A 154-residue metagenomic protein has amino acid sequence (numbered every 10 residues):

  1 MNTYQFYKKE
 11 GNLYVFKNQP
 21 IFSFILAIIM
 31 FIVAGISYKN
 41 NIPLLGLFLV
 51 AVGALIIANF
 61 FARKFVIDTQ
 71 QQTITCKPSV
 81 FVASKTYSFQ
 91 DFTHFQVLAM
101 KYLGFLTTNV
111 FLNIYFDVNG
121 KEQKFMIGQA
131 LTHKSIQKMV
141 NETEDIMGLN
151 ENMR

Functional and structural regions predicted by a protein language model:
M1, F16-N18, F48-N59: Short, solvent-exposed secondary-structure boundary motifs
M1-K39, K121: N-terminal membrane-targeting/pre-transmembrane regions
L13, G53-L55, A99-K101: Short, recurring structural edge motifs at helix starts
K17, C76-S135: Non-transmembrane, membrane-adjacent beta-strand/coil modules in membrane-associated proteins and peripheral
I36-A51: Hydrophobic alpha-helical transmembrane segments
A54-S88: Conserved beta-hairpin
K134-V140, E144-D145: A short, charged, amphipathic alpha-helix used as a generic interaction element across diverse proteins
D145-R154: Cytosol-/stroma-facing membrane-proximal "stalk/adaptor" domains immediately downstream of transmembrane anchors
